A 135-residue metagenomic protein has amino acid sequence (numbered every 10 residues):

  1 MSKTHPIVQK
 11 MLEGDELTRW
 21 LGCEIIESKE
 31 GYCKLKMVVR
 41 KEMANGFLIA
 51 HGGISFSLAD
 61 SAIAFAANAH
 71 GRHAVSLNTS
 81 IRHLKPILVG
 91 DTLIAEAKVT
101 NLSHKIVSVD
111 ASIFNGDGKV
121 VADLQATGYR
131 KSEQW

Functional and structural regions predicted by a protein language model:
M1-W135: Terminal targeting signals and extreme-terminal segments of soluble enzymes
